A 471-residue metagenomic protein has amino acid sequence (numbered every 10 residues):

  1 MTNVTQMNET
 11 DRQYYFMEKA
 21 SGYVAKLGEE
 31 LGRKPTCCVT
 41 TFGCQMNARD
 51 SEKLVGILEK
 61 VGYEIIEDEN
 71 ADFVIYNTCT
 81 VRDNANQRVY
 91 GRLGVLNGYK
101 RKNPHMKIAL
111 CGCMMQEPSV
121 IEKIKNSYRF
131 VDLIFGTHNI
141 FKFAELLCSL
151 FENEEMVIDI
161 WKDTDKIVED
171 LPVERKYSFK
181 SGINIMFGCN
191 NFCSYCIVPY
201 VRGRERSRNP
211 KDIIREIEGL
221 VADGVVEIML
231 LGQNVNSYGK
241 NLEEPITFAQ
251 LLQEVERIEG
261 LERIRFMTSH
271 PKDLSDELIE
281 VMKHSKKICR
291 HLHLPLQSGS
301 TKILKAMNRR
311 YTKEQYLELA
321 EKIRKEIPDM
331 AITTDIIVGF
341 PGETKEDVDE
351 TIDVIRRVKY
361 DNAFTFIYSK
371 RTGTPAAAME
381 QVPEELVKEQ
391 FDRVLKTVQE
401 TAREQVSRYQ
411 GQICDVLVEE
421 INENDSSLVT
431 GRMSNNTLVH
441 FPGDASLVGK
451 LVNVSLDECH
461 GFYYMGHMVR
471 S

Functional and structural regions predicted by a protein language model:
M1-L231, N236-Y238, E277, L292 (+6 more regions): Proteins enriched for Cys/Gly/acidic motifs involved in redox and nucleic-acid/cofactor modification
T2-T5, T10, A377-S471: Terminal RNA-binding accessory module
T41, T268, L296-S298, V418-E420 (+1 more regions): Flexible glycine-/small-residue-rich
T80-V81, R202-G203, L242-P245, K305-Y311 (+1 more regions): Short glycine-enriched, charge-decorated loop/helix-capping segments at active-site entrances that position
H105-L110, E117-S119, A222-K345, R356: Conserved SAM/AdoMet-binding glycine-rich loop
V173-R175, E280-H284, L296, V406-R408 (+2 more regions): Replace "in large, NTP-powered and nucleic-acid-processing enzymes" with "in large, NTP-powered factors and other
K176-F179, C189-N191, I288, S298 (+5 more regions): Short flexible coil/turn linkers enriched for glycine and charged/polar residues that connect secondary-structure
C193, I213, L230, F266 (+7 more regions): Conserved, mostly hydrophobic/aromatic
